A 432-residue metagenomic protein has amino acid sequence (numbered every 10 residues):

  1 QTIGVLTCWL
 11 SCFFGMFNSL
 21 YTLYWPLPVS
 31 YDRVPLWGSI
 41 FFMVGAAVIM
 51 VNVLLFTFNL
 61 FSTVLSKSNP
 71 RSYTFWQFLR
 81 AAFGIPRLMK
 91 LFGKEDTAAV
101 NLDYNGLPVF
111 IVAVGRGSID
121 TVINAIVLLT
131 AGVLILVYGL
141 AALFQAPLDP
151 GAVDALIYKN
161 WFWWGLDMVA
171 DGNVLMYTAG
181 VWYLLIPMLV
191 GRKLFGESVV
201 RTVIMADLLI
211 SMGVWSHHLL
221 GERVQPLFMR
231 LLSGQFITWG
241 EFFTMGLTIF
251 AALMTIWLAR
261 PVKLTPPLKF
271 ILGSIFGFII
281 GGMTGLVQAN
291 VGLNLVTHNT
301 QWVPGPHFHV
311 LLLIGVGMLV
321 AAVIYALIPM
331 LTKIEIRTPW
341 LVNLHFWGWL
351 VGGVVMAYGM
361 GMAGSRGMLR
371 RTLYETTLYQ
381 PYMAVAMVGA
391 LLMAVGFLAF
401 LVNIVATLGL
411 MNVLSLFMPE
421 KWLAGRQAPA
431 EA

Functional and structural regions predicted by a protein language model:
Q1-Y24, L36-L65, L79-A99, G115-D149 (+8 more regions): Hydrophobic cores of alpha-helical transmembrane segments in multi-pass integral membrane proteins
P26-S30: Intrinsically disordered, low-complexity, charge-biased terminal/linker regions in eukaryotic proteins
V100-V114: Cytosolic juxtamembrane amphipathic/interface segments immediately preceding and feeding into a transmembrane helix
A155-L156: A cross-kingdom feature marking solvent-exposed beta-strand/loop segments within repeated, beta-rich binding/scaffold
E222-L227, N294-H298, R371-T372: Membrane-interface helix termini and inter-helical loops of multi-pass transporters
R260-K263: Soluble secreted/lumenal catalytic domains with histidine-centered metal-binding or acid-base catalytic motifs
